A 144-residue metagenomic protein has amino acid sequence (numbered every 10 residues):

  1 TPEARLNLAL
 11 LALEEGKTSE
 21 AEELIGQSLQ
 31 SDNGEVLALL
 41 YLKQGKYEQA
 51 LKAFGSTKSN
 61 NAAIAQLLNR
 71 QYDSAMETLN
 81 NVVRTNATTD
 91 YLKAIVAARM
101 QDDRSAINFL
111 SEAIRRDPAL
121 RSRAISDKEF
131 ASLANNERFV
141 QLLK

Functional and structural regions predicted by a protein language model:
P2-L10, E14-E23, Q49-A50: Long, contiguous interaction/recruitment modules in multidomain scaffold/adaptor proteins
E3, S31-E137, K144: Alpha-helical protein-protein interaction modules
S19, Q30-S31: Generic preference for hydrophobic/aromatic residues in regular secondary structure cores
G26-S28: A generic tandem-repeat structural signature
